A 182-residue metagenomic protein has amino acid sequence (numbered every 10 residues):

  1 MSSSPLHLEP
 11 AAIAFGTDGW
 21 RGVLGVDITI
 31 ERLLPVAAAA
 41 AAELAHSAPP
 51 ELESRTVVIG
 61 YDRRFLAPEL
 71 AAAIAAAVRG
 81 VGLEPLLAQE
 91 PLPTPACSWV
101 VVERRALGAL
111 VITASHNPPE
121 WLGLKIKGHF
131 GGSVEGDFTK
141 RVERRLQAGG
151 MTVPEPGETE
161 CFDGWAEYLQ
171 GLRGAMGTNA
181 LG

Functional and structural regions predicted by a protein language model:
M1-P35: Positively charged, low-complexity intrinsically disordered leader regions
S2-P10, L122-G182: Gly/Ser/Thr-enriched, mixed-charge loops and adjacent short helices that form phosphate/oxyanion-binding elements
G16, T29-V36, L70, I74 (+4 more regions): General structural feature for long, well-ordered alpha-helical segments within catalytic domains of soluble enzymes
V26, R64, L87, G132 (+1 more regions): Hydrophobic alpha-helical scaffolding
I30-A38, E43, G60-A73, G182: Glycine-rich phosphate/diphosphate-binding loop of Rossmann-like nucleotide-binding domains
A37-V57, A175-G182: Glycine-rich phosphate/diphosphate-binding loops that line cofactor/substrate pockets in enzymes
A39-A42, H46, A76, G80 (+3 more regions): A generic structural signal for well-ordered alpha-helical segments enriched in polar/charged residues
P49-F130: Ferredoxin-reductase
